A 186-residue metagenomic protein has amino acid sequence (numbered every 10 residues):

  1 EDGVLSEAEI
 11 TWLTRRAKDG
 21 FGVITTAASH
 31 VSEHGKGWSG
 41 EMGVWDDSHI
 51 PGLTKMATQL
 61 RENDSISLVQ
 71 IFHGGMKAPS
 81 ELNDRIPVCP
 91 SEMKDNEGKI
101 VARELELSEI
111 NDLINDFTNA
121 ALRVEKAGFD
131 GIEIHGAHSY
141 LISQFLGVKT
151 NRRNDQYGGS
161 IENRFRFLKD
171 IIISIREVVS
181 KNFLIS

Functional and structural regions predicted by a protein language model:
E1-F72, L113, A121: N-terminal capping/small domains of soluble enzymes
V23, I66-Q70, G131-E133, N182-S186: Structural preference for beta-strand elements that scaffold enzyme active sites
H30, H73-G75, G136-H138: Active-site-proximal loop/turn and secondary-structure-junction residues that shape catalytic pockets, frequently
V31, V44, P79-L105, F145-F165: Aromatic- and acidic-residue-enriched carbohydrate-binding clefts of CAZyme catalytic domains
K55-T58, N119, D170-E177: Alpha-helical scaffolding segments of alpha/beta enzyme cores, especially the outer helices of TIM-barrel or partial
T58, I66, F72-F129: Non-globular sequence segments
Q70, H135-A137, S143: Generic beta-strand/beta-sheet core signal
G158-I185: Active-site neighborhood of glycoside hydrolase catalytic domains
